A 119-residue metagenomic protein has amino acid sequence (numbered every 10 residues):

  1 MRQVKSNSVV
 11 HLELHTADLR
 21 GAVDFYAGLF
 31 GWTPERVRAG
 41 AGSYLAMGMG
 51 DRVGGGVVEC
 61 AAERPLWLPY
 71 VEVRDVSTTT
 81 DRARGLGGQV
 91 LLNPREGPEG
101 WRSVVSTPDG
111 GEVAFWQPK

Functional and structural regions predicted by a protein language model:
M1-V23, W67-P69, W116-K119: N-terminal beta-strand motif that seeds the catalytic metal site of vicinal oxygen chelate
N7-V9, R52-G55, L66-L68, G100: Structural motif
T16, L29-G31: Acidic/polar low-complexity segments and flexible, solvent-exposed patches
L19, Y70-E112: Vicinal oxygen chelate
Y26: Catalytic core of tubulin tyrosine ligase-like
G31-V37, Q89-P94: Short secondary-structure junctions
W32-L66, V105, E112-Q117: Conserved short beta-strand elements that form part of the metal-binding/catalytic scaffold of enzyme active sites
A61, P94-P98, K119: Short, well-ordered turn and helix-capping elements at secondary-structure junctions
